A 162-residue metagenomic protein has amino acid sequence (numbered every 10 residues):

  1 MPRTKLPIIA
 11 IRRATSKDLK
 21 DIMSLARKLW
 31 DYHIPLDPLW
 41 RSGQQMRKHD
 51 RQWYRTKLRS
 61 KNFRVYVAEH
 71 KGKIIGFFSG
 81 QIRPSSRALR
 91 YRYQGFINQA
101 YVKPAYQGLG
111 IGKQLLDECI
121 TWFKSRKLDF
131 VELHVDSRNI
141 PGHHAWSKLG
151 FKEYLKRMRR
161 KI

Functional and structural regions predicted by a protein language model:
M1-K20, K28: Conserved N-terminal entry element of GNAT/NAT acetyltransferase domains
W30-W53: Conserved GNAT-fold acetyl-CoA-binding loop/helix
R51-V67, F96: A short helix-loop-beta-strand connector motif used in the catalytic cores of GNAT acetyltransferases and, in some
V67, K73-I82, Y101: Conserved beta-strand in the GNAT
Y106, G110-E118: Conserved acetyl-CoA pyrophosphate-binding loop and the N-cap/start of the following alpha-helix in GNAT-like
K113, S137-L155: Conserved active-site alpha-helix within GNAT-family acetyltransferase domains
E118, L133-G142, R159-I162: Conserved beta-strand-loop-alpha-helix junction that forms the acyl-donor binding cleft
F123-H134: Conserved GNAT acetyl-CoA-binding A-motif
